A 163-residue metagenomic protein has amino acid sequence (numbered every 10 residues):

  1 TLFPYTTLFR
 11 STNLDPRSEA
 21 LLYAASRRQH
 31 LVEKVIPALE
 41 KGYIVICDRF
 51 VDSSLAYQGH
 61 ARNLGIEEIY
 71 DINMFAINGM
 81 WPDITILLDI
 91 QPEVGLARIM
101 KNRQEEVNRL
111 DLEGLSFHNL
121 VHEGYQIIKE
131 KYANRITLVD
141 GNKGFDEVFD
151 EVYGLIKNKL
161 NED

Functional and structural regions predicted by a protein language model:
T1-L8: Short, small-residue-biased leader/transition segments that mark boundaries at the very start of proteins
S11-L14, V107-N108: Short, polar/flexible loop-turn hinges at active-site or ligand-entry regions and domain interfaces
D15-N78: Glycine-rich phosphate-binding loop used to anchor ATP phosphates in small-molecule kinases, encompassing both
S26, F50, I90-Q91, D140-G144: Short beta->alpha linker loops
I46, I84-I86, T137-V139: Hydrophobic/aromatic beta-strand patches that form the interior of the parallel beta-sheet core in alpha/beta enzyme
S53-E123: A glycine- and Lys/Arg-enriched "phosphate-lid" helix/loop adjacent to the NTP-binding pocket of small-molecule kinases
E93-D163: NTP-dependent small-molecule kinase module
